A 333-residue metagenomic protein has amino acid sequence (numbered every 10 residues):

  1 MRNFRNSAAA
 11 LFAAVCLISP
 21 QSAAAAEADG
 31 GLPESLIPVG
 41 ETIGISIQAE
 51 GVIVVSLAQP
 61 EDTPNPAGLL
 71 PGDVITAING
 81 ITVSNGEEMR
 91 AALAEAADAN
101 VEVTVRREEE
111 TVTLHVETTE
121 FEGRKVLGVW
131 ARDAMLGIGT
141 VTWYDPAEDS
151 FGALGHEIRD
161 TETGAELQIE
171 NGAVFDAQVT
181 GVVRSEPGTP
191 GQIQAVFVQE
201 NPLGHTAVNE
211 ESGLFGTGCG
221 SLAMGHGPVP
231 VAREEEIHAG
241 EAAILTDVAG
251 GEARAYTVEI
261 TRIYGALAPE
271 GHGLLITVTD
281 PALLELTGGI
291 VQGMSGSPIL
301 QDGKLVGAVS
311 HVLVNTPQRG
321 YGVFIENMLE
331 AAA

Functional and structural regions predicted by a protein language model:
M1-L36, I43, V141, T161-G164 (+2 more regions): Gram-positive cell-envelope targeting signals
A26-P33, L70, R90-V129: PDZ-domain C-terminal substructure recognizer with occasional recognition of PDZ-binding tails
I37-P71: PDZ/PDZ-like groove recognition
G40-E41, E87-L93, E102, L114-V116 (+5 more regions): Short beta-alpha junctions and helix-cap segments that line functional grooves
D62-V74, E95-A97, G289-G293: A short glycine-leucine-enriched loop at secondary-structure breakpoints that most characteristically corresponds
P66-E87, I299-D302, V306-S310: Conserved PDZ fold ligand-binding element
A77-E110, H226, T316-Q318, V323-E326: PDZ domains, with a preference for the canonical peptide-binding region formed by the helix
E120-G288, Q292, Q301-D302, S310 (+1 more regions): Serine endopeptidase catalytic core focused on the charge-relay Asp
